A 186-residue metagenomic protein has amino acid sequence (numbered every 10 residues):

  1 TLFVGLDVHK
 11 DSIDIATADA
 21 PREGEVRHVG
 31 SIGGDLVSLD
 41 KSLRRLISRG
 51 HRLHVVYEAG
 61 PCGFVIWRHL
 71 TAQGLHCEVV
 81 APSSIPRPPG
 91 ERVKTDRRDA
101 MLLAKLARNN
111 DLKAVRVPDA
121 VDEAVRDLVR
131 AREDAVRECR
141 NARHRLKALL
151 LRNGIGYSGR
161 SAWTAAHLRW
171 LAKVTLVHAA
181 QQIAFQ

Functional and structural regions predicted by a protein language model:
T1-Q186: A detector of single, family-specific signature residues that are central to catalytic or substrate-handling motifs
